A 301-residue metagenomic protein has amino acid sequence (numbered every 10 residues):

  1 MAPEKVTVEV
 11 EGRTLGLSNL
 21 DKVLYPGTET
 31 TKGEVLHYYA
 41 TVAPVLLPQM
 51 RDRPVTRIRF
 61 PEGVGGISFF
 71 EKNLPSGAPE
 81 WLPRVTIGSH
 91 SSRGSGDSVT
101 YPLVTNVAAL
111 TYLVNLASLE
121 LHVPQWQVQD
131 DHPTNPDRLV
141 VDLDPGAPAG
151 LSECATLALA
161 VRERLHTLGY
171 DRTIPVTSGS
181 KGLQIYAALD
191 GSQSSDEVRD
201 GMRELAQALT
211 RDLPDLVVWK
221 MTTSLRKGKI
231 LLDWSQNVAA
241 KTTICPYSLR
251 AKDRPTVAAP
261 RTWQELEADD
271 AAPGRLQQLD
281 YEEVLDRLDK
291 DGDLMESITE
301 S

Functional and structural regions predicted by a protein language model:
M1-E11, T41-L151, A155-L159, T167 (+2 more regions): SsDNA-processing nucleotidyl-transfer enzymes
M1-E29, L36-H37, L47, R51 (+3 more regions): C-terminal accessory nucleic-acid interaction domains of nucleic acid-metabolism proteins
V23, V45, G63, S76 (+4 more regions): Short loop/turn segments at secondary-structure transitions that flank enzyme active sites
K32, T100-L103, L151, S195 (+1 more regions): Hydrophobic alpha-helical scaffolding
I58-F60, T173-G179, K220-S224: Short beta-strand
F70-R93, G150-L168, A187-V217, Q236-P260: Helical (often loop-to-helix) elements that flank the catalytic cores of nucleotide-handling enzymes
T177-A187: Short, conserved phosphate-binding/catalytic loop or strand-edge motifs used in phosphoryl-/nucleotidyl-transfer
